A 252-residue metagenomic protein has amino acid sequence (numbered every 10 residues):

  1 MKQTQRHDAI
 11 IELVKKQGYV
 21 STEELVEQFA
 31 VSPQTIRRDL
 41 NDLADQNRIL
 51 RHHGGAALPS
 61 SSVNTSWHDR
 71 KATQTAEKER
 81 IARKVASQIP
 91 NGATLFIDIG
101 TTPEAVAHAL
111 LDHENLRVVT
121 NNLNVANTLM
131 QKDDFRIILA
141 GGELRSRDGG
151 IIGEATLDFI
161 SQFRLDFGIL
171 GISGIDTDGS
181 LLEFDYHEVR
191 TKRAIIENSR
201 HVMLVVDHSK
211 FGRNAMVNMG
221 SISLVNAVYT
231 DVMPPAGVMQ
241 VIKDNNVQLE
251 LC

Functional and structural regions predicted by a protein language model:
K2-A30, Q34-I99, A107-N115, V119 (+2 more regions): HTH-adjacent hinge/linker in prokaryotic transcriptional regulators
K2-Q5, A9-E12, G18-E24, A30 (+2 more regions): Conserved phosphate- and dinucleotide-binding cores of soluble alpha/beta proteins, encompassing both enzyme active
P103: Conserved SAM/SAH-binding loop
